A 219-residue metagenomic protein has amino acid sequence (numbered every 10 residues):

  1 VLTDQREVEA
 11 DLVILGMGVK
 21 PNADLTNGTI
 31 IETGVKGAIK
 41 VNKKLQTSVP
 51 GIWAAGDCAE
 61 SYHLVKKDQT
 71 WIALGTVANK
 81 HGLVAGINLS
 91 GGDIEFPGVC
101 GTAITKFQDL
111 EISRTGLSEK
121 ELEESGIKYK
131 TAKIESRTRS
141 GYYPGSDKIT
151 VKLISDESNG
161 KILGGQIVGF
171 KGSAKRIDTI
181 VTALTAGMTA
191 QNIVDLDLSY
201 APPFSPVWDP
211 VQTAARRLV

Functional and structural regions predicted by a protein language model:
V1-E7: Conserved beta-strand-loop-beta-strand element in the redox core of flavoprotein oxidoreductases
E7-I87, T179, A183: FAD-site-proximal beta/loop scaffold in flavoenzymes
L12-V13, K36, C100, L117 (+1 more regions): Short beta-strand-initiation
M17, D109-T115, E123-V219: Flexible, glycine-rich terminal cap/loop adjacent to redox cofactors in electron-transfer oxidoreductases
E32-K36, G92-A103, K128-A132: A short alpha-helix-loop-beta-strand transition element characteristic of N-terminal alpha/beta dinucleotide-binding
V41, A55-E119, P203-V219: A conserved FAD-binding loop/helix module that cradles the flavin
